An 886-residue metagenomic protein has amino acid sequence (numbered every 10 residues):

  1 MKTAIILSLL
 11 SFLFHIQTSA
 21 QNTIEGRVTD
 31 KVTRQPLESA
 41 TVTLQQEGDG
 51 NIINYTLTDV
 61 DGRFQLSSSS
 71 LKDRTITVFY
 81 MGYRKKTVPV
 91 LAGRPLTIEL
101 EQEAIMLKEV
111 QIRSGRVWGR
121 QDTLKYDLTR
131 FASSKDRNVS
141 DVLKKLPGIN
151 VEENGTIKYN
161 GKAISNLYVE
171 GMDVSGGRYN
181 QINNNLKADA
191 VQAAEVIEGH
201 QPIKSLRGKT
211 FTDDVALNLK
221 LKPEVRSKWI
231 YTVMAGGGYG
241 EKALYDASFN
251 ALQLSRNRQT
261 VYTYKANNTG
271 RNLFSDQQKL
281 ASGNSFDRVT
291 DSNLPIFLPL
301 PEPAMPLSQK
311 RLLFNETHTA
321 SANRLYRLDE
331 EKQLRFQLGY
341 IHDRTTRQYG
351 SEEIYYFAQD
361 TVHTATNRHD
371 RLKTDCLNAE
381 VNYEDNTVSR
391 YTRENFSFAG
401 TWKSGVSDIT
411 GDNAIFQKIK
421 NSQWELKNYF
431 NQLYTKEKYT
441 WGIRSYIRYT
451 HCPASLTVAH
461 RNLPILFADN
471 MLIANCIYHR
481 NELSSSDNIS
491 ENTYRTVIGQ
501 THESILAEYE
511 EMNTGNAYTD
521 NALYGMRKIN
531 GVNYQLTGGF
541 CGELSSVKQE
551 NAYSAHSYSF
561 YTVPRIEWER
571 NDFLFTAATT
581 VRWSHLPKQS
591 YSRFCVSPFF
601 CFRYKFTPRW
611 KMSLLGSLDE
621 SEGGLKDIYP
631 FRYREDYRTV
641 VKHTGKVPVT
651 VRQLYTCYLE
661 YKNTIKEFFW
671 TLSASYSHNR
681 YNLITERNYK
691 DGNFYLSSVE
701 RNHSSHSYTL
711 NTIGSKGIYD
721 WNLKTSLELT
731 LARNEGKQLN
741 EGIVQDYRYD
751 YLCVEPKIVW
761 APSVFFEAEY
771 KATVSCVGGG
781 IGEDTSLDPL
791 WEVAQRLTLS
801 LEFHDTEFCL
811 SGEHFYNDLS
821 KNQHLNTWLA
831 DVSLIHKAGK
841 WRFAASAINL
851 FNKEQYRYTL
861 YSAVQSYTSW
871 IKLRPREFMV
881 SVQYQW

Functional and structural regions predicted by a protein language model:
Q21, D61-R63, R84-R94, G115-V406 (+13 more regions): Membrane-proximal, glycine/serine-rich, low-complexity loop/turn segments characteristic of large bacterial
V32-Q46: Short, ordered, surface-exposed loop/turn motifs in non-cytosolic proteins
Q46-N51, D73-V88: A short, solvent-exposed loop/turn motif at the edges and junctions of modular extracellular/periplasmic domains
G48-R63: Short, acidic Ser/Thr/Gly-rich low-complexity loop/linker segments typical of extracellular and cell-surface proteins
T212-G238, I341-Y355, A379-D412, G442-T450 (+5 more regions): Surface-exposed extracellular loop regions of Gram-negative outer-membrane beta-barrel proteins
R444-T450, L466-N679, T798, F803-N817 (+1 more regions): Structural signature of Gram-negative outer-membrane beta-barrels, strongest in the C-terminal barrel of TonB-dependent
M512-T514, Y518-D520, N551-A555, Y561 (+3 more regions): Outer membrane beta-barrel strand-and-loop segments of large Gram-negative receptors, especially TonB-dependent
C753-V777, G782-W886: Conserved C-terminal beta-signal and adjacent last beta-strands/turns of outer-membrane beta-barrel proteins
